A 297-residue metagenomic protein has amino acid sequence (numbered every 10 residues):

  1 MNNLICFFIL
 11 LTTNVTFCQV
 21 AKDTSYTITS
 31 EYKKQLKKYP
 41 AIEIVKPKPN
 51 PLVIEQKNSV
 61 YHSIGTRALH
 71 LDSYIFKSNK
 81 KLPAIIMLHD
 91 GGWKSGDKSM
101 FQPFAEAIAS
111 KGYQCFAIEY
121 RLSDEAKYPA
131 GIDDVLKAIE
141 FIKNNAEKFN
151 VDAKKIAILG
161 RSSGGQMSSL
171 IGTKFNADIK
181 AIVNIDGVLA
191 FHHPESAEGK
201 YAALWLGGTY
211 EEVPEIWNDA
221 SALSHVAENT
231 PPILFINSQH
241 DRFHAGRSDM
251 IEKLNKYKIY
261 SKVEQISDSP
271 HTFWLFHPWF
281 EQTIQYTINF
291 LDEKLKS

Functional and structural regions predicted by a protein language model:
L4-T13: Sec-dependent N-terminal signal peptides
C6, Q19-S297: Alpha/beta-hydrolase superfamily serine-hydrolase fold, recognizing
N14-C18: Sec/Tat signal peptide C-region and signal peptidase I cleavage site
